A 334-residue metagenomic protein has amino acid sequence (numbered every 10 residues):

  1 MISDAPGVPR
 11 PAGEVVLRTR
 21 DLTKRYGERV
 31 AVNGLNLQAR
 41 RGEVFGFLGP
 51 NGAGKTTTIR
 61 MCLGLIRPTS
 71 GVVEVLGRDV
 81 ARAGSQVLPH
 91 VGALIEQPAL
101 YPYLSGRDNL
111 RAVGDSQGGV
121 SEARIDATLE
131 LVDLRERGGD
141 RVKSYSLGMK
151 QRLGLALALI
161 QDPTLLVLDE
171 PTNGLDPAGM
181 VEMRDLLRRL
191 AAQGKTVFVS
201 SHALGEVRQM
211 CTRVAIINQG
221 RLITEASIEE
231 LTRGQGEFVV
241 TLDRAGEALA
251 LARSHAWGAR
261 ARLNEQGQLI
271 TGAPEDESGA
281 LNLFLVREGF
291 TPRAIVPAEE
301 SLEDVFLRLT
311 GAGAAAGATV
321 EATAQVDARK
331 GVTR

Functional and structural regions predicted by a protein language model:
M1-G13: Pre-NBD coupling/linker segments of ABC/ABC-like ATPases
I2-A5, E275-R334: C-terminal coupling/interaction segments
E14-T19, K24-N218, T224: ABC transporter nucleotide-binding domains
G114, T232-Q235, T310: Short, flexible helix/strand-to-coil boundary loops that buttress conserved ligand/catalytic motifs in alpha/beta
Q117, V214, A256, E299 (+1 more regions): Conserved NTP-handling cores and scaffolds of large molecular machines
V142, E265, A298: Residue-level "edge-of-site" marker
M183-G272: ABC transporter nucleotide-binding domain
